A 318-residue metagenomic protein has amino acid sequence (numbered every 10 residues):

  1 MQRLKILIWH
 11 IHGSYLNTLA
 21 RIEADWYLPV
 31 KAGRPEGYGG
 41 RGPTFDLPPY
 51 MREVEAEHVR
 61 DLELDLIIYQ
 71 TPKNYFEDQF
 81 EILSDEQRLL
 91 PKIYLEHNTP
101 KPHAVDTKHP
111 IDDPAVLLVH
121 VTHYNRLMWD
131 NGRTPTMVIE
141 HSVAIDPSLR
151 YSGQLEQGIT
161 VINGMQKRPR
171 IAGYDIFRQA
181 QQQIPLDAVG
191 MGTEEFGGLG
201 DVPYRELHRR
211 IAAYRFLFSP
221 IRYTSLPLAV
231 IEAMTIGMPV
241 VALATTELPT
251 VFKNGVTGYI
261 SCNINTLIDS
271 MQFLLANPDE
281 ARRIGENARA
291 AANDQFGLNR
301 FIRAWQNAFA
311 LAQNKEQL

Functional and structural regions predicted by a protein language model:
H12-Y15, A24-A115, Y124: Extended catalytic core of nucleotide-activated donor transferases of GT-like folds
L28, M128-N131, V143-Y204: Conserved catalytic-core segment of nucleotide-activated headgroup transferases in glycan assembly
H208, I231-T235, T246-T250: Short alpha-helical segment that forms part of, or immediately flanks, the ligand-binding pocket in carbohydrate-active
R215-F218: A short hydrophobic beta-strand element within the catalytic core of glycosyltransferases that build diverse glycans
R222: Aromatic "clamp/platform" in nucleotide-sugar-dependent glycosyltransferases that forms part of the donor/acceptor
P239-A242: Short hydrophobic beta-strand element within catalytic cores of glycosyltransferases and related nucleotide-activated
N254-N265, F273-P278: Conserved acidic donor-binding segment of nucleotide-sugar-dependent glycosyltransferases
A276-E316: A charged, aromatic-enriched C-terminal amphipathic alpha-helix characteristic of glycosyltransferases across folds
